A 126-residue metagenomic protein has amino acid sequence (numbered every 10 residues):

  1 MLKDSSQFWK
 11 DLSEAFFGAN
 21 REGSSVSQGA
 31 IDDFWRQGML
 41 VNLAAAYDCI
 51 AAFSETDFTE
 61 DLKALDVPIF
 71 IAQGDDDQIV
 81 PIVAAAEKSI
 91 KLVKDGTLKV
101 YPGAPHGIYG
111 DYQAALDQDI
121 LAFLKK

Functional and structural regions predicted by a protein language model:
L2-K63: Conserved alpha/beta-hydrolase catalytic His-Asp/Glu region
V41, V80, A84, D111: Residue-level signal for the nucleotide or nucleotide-sugar donor/cofactor binding architecture
A51, F58, V67, I82-I90: Short alpha-helix in the alpha/beta-hydrolase fold that links the catalytic acid
A51, F70, T97-K99: Structural signal for short hydrophobic segments within the conserved structured cores of catalytic domains across
L65, I71-Q73, D77: Short beta-strand/loop motif that positions the catalytic acidic residue of the alpha/beta-hydrolase fold
L65-D66, V100: Residue-level preference for short coil/turn positions at secondary-structure junctions
D75-V80, G107: Acidic catalytic loop of the alpha/beta-hydrolase fold
V93-K126: Catalytic active-site module of serine/aspartate enzymes centered on a nucleophile-bearing elbow/loop
